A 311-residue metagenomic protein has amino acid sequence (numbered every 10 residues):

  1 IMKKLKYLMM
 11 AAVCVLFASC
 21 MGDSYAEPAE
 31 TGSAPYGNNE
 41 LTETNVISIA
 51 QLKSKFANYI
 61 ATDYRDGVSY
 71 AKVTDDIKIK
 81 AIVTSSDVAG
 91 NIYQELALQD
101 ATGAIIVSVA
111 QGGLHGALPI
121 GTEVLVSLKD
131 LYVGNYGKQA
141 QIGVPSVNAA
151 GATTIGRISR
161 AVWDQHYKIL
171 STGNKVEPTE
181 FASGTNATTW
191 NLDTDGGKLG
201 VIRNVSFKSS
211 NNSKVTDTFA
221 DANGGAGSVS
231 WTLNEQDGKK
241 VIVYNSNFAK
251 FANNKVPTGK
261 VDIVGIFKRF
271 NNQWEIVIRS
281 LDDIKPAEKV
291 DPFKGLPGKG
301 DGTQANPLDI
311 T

Functional and structural regions predicted by a protein language model:
I1-M9: Bacterial N-terminal signal peptides that target proteins for export
L16-S19: C-terminal motif of bacterial Sec signal peptides marking the signal peptidase cleavage site
M21-Y93, A97-D309: OB-fold nucleic-acid-binding modules
